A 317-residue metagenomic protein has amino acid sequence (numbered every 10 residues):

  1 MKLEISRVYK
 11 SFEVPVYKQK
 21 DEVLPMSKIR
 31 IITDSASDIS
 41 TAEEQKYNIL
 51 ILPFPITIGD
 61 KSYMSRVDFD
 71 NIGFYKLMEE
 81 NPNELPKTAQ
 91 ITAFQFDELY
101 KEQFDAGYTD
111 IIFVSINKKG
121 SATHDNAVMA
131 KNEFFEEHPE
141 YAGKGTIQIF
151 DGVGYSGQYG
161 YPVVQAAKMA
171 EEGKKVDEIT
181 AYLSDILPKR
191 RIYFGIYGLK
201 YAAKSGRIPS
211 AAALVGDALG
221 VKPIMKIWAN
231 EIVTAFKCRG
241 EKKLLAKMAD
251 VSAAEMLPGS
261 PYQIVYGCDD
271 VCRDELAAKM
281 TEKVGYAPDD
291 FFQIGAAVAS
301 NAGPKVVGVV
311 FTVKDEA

Functional and structural regions predicted by a protein language model:
V8-F12, D34-S37: Short N-terminal leader segment in a subset of presequences, especially plant chloroplast and some mitochondrial
Y9-P25: Short, Lys/Arg-enriched N-terminal segments with co-localized hydrophobic residues within the first ~10-30 amino acids
V23-R30, A36-E44, I49-L50, P55 (+7 more regions): Mixed-charge interfacial surface used for oligomerization/domain docking and macromolecular partner engagement
R30-Q95: N-terminal glycine-rich anion-binding loop in soluble enzyme alpha/beta folds
M78-E79, F104, A170, A203: Hydrophobic residues in alpha-helical segments
P82-E84, Q90-N132, V176, T180 (+1 more regions): Glycine-rich phosphate- or other oxyanion-binding loops that anchor nucleotides, phosphorylated ligands
